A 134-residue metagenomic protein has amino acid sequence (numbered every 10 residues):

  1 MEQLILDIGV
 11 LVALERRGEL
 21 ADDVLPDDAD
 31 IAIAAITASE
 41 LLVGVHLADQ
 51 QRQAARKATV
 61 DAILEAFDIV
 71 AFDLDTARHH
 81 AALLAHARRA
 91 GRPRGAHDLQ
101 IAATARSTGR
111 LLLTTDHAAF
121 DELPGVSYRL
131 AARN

Functional and structural regions predicted by a protein language model:
M1, A102, R106-N134: Acidic, PIN/NYN-like endoribonuclease modules and their adjacent C-terminal/linker elements
M1-T37, V43-D61, N134: Short, well-structured N-terminal submotif of metal-dependent ribonuclease cores
D7, E40, D98, D116: Acidic active-site catalytic centers that drive phospho-/nucleotidyl reactions and related ester hydrolyses
E15-G18, V45, L84, D116 (+1 more regions): Short, flexible helix/strand-to-coil boundary loops that buttress conserved ligand/catalytic motifs in alpha/beta
D27, E65, L123-P124: Short, structured coil segments at secondary-structure junctions
E40, H79, E122: Phosphate- and divalent-cation-binding pockets in alpha/beta enzyme and binding domains that engage nucleotide-derived
D68-T115: Active-site neighborhoods of divalent-metal-dependent phosphate/nucleic-acid chemistry enzymes
